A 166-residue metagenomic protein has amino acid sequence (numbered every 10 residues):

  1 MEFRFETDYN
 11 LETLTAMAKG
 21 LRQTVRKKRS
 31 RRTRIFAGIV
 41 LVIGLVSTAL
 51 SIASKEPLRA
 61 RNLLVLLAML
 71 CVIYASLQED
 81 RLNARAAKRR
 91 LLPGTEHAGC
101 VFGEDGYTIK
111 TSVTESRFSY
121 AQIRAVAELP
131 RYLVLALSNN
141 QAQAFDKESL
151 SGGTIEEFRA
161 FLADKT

Functional and structural regions predicted by a protein language model:
M1-S47, I52: N-terminal membrane-targeting/pre-transmembrane regions
F3, S116-F118, Q143: Short beta-strand segments
G38-A49, V65-L77: Hydrophobic core of alpha-helical transmembrane segments in multi-pass integral membrane proteins
K55-M69: Hydrophobic alpha-helical transmembrane segments
A75-R117: Conserved beta-hairpin
V101-F102, E128, L137: Generic beta-strand structural signal
Y107, S116-R131: Phosphoinositide-dependent membrane-docking surfaces
Y132-T166: A membrane-cytosol interface segment of integral membrane proteins
